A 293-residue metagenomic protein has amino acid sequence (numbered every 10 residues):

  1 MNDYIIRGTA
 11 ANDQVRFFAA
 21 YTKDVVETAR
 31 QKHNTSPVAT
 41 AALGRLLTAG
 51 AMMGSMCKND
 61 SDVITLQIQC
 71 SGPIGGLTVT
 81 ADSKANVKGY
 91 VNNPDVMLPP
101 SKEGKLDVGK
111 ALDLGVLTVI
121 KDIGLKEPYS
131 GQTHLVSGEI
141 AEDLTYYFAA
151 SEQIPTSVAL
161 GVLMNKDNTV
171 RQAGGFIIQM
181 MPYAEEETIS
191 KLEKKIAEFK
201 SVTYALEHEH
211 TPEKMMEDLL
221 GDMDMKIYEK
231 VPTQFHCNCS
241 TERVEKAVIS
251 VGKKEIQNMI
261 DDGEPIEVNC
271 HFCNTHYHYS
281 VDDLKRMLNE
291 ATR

Functional and structural regions predicted by a protein language model:
M1-E229: Interaction interfaces in information-processing and related assembly proteins
K200-R293: Cys/His-clustered metal-coordination modules, chiefly Zn-binding fingers
